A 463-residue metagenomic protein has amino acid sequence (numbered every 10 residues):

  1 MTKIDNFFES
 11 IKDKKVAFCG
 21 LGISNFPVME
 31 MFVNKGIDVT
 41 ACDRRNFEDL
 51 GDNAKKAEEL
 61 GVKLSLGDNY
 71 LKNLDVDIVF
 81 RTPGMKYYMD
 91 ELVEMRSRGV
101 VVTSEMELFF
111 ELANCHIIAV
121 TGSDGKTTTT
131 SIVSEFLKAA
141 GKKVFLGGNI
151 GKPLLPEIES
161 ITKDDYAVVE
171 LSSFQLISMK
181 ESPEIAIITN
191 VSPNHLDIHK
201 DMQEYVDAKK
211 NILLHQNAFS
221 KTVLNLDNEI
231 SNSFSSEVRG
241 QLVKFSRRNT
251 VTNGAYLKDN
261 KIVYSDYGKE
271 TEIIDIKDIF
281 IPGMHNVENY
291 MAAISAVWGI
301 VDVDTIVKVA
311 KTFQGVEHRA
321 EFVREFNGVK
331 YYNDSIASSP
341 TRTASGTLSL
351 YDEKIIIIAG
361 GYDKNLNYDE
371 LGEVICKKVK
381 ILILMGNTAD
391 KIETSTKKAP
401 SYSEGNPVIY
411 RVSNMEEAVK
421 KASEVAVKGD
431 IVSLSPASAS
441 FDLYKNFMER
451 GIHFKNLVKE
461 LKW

Functional and structural regions predicted by a protein language model:
M1-S104, L108: N-terminal leader/targeting and accessory segments in enzymes
K3-K15, N25-K35, K143, I276-V379: Nucleotide phosphate-binding/pyrophosphate-handling subdomain across enzymes that bind or process nucleotide phosphates
F32, V79, V120, N149 (+11 more regions): Residue-level signal for inorganic ion chemistry
D38-R45, T222-L226, I356-A359, K378-N387: Short internal beta-strands
T40-R44, S65-D68, T103-E107, R239-L257 (+4 more regions): Beta-strand->loop->alpha-helix junctions that form or flank phosphate-binding loops in nucleotide-handling enzymes
N53-K55, L371-G429: C-terminal helical cap/extension that packs against the catalytic core of soluble nucleotide-cofactor enzymes
K63, N69-K72, K163-I198, N232-I276 (+3 more regions): Extended acidic/charged loop-beta regions that coordinate divalent cations and stabilize anionic phosphate/carboxylate
L71-L74, P83-L226, I230-G240, K420 (+2 more regions): Phosphate-binding loop of NTP-binding sites
